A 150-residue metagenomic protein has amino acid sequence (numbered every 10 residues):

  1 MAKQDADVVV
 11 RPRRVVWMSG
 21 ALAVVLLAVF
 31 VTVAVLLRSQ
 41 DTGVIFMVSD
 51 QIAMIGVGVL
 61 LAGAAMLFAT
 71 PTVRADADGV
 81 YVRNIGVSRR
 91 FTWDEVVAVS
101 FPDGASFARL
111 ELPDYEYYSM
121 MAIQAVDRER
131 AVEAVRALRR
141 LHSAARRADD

Functional and structural regions predicted by a protein language model:
M1-F46: N-terminal membrane-targeting/pre-transmembrane regions
L22-T32, I52-L67: Single-pass alpha-helical transmembrane signal-anchor segments
M47-Q51, E129: Residues at secondary-structure transition points
V57-F91: Conserved beta-hairpin
G79, G86, E95, L112-D114 (+1 more regions): A short beta-strand motif that forms part of the nucleic acid-binding face of small beta-barrel RNA-binding folds
V80, R89-G104: Phosphoinositide-dependent membrane-docking surfaces
S106-R109: Short aromatic-glycine-enriched beta-strand elements
E111-D150: A membrane-cytosol interface segment of integral membrane proteins
